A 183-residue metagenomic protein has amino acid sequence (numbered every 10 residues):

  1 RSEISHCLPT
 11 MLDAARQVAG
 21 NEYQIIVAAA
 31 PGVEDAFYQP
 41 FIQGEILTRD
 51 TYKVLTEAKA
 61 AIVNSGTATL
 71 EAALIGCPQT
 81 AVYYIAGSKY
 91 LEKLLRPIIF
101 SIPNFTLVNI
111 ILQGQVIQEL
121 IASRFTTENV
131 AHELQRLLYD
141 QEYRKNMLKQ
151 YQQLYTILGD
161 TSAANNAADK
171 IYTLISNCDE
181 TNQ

Functional and structural regions predicted by a protein language model:
R1-Q183: Nucleotide-activated sugar donor-binding and catalytic core shared by glycosyltransferases and related lipid-linked
